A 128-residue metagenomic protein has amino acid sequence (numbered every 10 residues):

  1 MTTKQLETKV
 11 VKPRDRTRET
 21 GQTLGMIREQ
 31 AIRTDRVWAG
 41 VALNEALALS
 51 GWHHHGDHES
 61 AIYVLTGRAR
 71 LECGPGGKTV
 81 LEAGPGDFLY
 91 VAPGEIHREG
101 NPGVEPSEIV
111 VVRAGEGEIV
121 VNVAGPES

Functional and structural regions predicted by a protein language model:
M1-V41, G51-W52, V120-S128: A short, N-terminal "cap"/entry segment at the start of jelly-roll beta-barrel domains of the cupin/DSBH fold
A39-G40, L71-C73: Short hydrophobic/aromatic-rich beta-strand segments that constitute the beta-sheet cores of beta-sandwich/beta-barrel
G40-G56, P93: Conserved short histidine dyad/triad with adjacent acidic residue
A42, A61, Y90, E105-N122: A short hydrophobic beta-strand segment most commonly corresponding to one strand of the jelly-roll/cupin
L49-G51, R70, L89, P93-E99: Histidine-centered metal-chelating micro-motifs
D57-R70: Glycine- and acidic-residue-biased ligand/ion/polar-headgroup-sensing regions
P75, T79-V80, G103-E105: Beta-rich strand-turn-strand
G77-P93: Short acidic-glycine-tyrosine-enriched beta hairpin
